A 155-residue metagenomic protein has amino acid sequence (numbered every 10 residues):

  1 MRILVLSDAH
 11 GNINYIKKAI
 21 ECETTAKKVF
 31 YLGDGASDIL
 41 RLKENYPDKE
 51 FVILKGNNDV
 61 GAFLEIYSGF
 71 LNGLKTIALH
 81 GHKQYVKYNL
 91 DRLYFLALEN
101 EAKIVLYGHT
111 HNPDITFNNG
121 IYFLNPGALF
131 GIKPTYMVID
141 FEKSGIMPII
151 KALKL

Functional and structural regions predicted by a protein language model:
R2-D8, K75-H82, Y122-G127: Active-site-proximal beta-strand elements of phosphoester/diester hydrolases
R2-N72: Core catalytic region of metal-dependent phosphoesterases/phosphodiesterases, especially metallo-beta-lactamase-like
I3, N14-K17, L98-E101, F117-N119 (+1 more regions): Binuclear metal-dependent phosphoesterase catalytic core
H10-N14, A36-L40, N58-F63, Q84-N89 (+2 more regions): Active-site environment of divalent metal-dependent phosphoester hydrolases
D48-E50, G73-K75, G120, G145-M147: A generic structural signal for alpha->beta connector loops
E50-V52, K103, Y122: Proline-centered loop/turn at the N-terminus of a beta-strand
I53, L106-G108, N125: General beta-strand structural signal in soluble alpha/beta enzymes
V60-N100: Active-site-proximal segments of metal-dependent phosphoesterases and phosphodiesterases across multiple
